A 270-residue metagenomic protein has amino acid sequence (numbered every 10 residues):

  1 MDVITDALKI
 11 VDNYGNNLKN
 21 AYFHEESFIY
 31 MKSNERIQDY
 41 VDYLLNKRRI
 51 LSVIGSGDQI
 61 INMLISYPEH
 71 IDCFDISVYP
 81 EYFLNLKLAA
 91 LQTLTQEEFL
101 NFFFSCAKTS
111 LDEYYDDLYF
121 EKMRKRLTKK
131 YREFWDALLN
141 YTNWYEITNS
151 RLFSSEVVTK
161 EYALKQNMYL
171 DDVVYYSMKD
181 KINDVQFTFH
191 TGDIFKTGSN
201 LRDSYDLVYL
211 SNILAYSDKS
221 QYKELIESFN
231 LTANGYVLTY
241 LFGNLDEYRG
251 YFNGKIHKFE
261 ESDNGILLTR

Functional and structural regions predicted by a protein language model:
M1-N46: S-adenosyl-L-methionine
D2-V11, Y79-D184: Class I S-adenosyl-L-methionine-dependent methyltransferase module
K47-G57, I71-C73: Conserved class I S-adenosyl-L-methionine
K47-R48, T197-Y209: A short acidic, Gly/Pro-enriched loop at the edge of an enzyme's catalytic core that lines a small-molecule cofactor
S56-P68: Conserved SAM-binding loop of SAM-dependent methyltransferases across substrates and taxa, primarily the Class I
Y205-S220: A short SAM/SAH-binding and catalytic strip from SAM-dependent methyltransferases
Y209, A233-L245: Conserved beta-strand signature within the Rossmann-like core of class I S-adenosyl-L-methionine
Q221-Y236: A short glycine-rich, Lys/Arg-flanked "PGG" loop and its adjoining helix->strand segment in the class I
